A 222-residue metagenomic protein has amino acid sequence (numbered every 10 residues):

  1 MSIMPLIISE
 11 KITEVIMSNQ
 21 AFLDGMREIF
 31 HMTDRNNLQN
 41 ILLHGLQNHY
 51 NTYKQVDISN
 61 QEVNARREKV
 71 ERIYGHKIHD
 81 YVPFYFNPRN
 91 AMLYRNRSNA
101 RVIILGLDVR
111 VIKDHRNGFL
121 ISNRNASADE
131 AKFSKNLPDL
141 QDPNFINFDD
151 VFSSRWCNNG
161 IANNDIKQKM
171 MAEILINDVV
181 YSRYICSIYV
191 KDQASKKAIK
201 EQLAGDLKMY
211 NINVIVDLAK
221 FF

Functional and structural regions predicted by a protein language model:
S2-F222: Active-site-proximal loop/hinge segments that shape catalytic or ion-binding/gating pockets
